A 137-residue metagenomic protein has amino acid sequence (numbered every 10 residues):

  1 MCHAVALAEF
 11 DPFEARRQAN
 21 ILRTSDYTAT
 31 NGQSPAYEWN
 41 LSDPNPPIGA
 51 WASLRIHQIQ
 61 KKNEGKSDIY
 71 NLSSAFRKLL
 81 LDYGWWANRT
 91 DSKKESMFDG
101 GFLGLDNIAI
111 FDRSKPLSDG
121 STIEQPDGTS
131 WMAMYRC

Functional and structural regions predicted by a protein language model:
M1-A8, A15-Q18, D43-R55, T129-C137: Well-ordered alpha-helical segments within folded domains of soluble proteins
E9-P12, L22, Y27-T30, P44 (+1 more regions): Active-site acid/base region of carbohydrate-active enzymes
